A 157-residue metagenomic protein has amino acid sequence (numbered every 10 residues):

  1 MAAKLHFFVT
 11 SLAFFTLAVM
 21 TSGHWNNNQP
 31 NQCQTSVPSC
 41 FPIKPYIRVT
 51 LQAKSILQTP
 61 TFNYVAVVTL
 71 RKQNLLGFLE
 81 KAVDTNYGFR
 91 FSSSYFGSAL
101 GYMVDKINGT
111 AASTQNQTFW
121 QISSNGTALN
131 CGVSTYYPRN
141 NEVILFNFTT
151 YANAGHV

Functional and structural regions predicted by a protein language model:
A2-V157: Ubiquitin-like/PB1-type beta-grasp interaction modules and other compact soluble beta-rich domains
